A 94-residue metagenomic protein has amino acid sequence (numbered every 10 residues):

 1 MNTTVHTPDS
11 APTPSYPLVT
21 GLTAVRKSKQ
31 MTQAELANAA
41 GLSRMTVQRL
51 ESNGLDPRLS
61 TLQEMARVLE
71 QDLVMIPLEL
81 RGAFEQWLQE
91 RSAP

Functional and structural regions predicted by a protein language model:
M1-P17, L80-P94: N-terminal flexible/basic segments that precede or flank functional cores
T20-A37, E64, S92-P94: Short basic helix-loop element that most often maps to the first helix and adjoining turn of HTH DNA-binding modules
T32, T46, T61: Ser/Thr-centric signal marking residues that sit in or immediately flank functional binding/regulatory motifs
A40, E79-L80: Conserved beta-strand edge residues that scaffold enzyme active sites
G41-D56: Recognition helix of helix-turn-helix/homeodomain-like DNA-binding domains that insert into the DNA major groove
S60-I76: DNA major-groove recognition helix of helix-turn-helix/homeodomain DNA-binding modules
